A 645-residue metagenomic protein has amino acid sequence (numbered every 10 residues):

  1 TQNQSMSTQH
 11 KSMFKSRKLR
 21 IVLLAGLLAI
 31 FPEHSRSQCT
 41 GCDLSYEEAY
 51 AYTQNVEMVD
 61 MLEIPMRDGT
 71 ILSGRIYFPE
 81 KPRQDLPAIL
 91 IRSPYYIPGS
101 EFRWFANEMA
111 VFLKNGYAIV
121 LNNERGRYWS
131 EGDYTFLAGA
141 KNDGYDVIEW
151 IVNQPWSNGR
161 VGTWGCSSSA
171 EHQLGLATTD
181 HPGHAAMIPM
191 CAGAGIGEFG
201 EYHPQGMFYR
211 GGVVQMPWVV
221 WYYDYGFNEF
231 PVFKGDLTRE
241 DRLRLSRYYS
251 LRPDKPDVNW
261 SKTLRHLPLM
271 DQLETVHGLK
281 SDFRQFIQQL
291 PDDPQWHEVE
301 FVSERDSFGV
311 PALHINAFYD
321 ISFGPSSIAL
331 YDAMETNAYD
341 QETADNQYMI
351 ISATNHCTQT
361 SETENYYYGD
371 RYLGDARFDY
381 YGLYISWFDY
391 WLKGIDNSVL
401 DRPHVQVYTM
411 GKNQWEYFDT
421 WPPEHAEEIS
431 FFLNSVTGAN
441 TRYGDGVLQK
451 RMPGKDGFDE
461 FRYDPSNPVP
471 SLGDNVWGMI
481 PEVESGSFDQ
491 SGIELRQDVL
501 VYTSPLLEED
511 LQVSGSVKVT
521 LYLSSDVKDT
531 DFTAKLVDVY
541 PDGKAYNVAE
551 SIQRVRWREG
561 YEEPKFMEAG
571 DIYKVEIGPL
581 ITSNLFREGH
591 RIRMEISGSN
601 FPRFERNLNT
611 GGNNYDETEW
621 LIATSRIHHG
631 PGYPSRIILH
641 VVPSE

Functional and structural regions predicted by a protein language model:
Y46-P82, T503-E509: N-terminal cap/lid segment of alpha/beta-hydrolase-fold proteins
E47, K114, T178-D180, A186-S307: Accessory cap/linker subdomain of secreted extracellular hydrolases
K81-N153, E201-Y202, F208, T360-R371 (+6 more regions): Cap/lid segment of the alpha/beta-hydrolase catalytic domain
W156-S168: Alpha/beta-hydrolase fold nucleophile elbow
A170-H181: Short glycine-enriched nucleophile-adjacent loop and the immediately C-terminal alpha-helix near the catalytic center
D236-D271, Q359, N365-E645: C-terminal, loop-rich substrate-recognition/catalytic regions characterized by aromatic stacking residues
H314-N316: Short beta-strand/loop motif that positions the catalytic acidic residue of the alpha/beta-hydrolase fold
I321-I328: Conserved alpha/beta-hydrolase "acid-adjacent" motif
